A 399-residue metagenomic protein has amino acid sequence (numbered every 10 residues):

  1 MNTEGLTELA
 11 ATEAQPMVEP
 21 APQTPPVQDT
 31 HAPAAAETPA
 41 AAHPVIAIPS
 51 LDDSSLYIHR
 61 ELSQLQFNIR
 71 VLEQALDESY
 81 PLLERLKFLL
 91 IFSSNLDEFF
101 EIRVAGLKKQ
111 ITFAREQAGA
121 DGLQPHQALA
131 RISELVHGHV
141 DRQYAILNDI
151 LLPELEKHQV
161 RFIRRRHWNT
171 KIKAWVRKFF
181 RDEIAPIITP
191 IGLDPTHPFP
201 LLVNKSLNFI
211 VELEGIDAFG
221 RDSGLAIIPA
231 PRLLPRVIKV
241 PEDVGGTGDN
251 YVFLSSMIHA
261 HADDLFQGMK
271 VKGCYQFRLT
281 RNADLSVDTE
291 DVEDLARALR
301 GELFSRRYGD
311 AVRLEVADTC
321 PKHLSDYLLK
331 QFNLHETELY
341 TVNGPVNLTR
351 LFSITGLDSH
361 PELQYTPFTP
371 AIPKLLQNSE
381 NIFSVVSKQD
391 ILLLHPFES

Functional and structural regions predicted by a protein language model:
N2-S399: N-terminal localization/anchoring segments of enzymes in phospholipid and broader phosphate metabolism
